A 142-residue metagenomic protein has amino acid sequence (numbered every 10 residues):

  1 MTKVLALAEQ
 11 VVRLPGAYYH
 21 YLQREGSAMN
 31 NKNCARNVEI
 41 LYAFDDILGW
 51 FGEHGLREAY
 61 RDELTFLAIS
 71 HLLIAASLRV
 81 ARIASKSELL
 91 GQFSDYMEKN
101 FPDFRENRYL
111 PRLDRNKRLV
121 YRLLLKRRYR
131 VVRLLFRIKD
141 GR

Functional and structural regions predicted by a protein language model:
M1, I40-D46, K126-L135: Short charge-dense sequence patches
K3-L5: Hydrophobic residues within well-ordered alpha-helices
E9-A43, R57, R82-A84, E88: Nucleotide-sugar-dependent glycosyltransferase catalytic core
V38-E39, I47-L48, A76-R79, L123: Short, charged/polar low-complexity linear motifs in solvent-exposed/disordered segments
Y42-E63, P102-N107: C-terminal, non-catalytic tails of nucleotide-sugar-dependent glycosyltransferases
Y60-F66, L90-G91: Short, charged, amphipathic alpha-helical segments
T65-L78: Amphipathic alpha-helical repeat scaffolds of TPR domains
A81-R142: Membrane-interface aromatic/basic loop that binds lipid-linked glycans or pyrophosphate carriers, typified by
